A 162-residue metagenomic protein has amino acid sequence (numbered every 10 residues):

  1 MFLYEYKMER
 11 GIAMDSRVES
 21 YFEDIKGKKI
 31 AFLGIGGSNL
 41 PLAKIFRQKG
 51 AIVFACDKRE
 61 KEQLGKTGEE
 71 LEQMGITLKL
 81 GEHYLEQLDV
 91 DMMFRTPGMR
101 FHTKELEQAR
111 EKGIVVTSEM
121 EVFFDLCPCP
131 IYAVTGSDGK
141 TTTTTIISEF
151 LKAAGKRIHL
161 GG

Functional and structural regions predicted by a protein language model:
M1-A13: Short, Lys/Arg-enriched N-terminal segments with co-localized hydrophobic residues within the first ~10-30 amino acids
Y4, Q48, L85-L88, P97-G162: Phosphate-binding loop of NTP-binding sites
M14-I25, H83, V122-F124: A short, basic/flexible loop-to-alpha-helix module at the beginning of a structural domain
K26-K29, P128: Phosphate-coordination loops involved in phosphoryl transfer and adenosine-cofactor binding
K29, A51-I52, R157: Residues at the starts of beta-strands that form the adenosine-phosphate
K29-P41: Glycine-rich adenosine-cofactor-binding loop
A51-G68: NAD(P)-binding Rossmann-fold cofactor-contacting core
E72-L85: Glycine-rich, highly charged phosphate/nucleotide-binding loops
